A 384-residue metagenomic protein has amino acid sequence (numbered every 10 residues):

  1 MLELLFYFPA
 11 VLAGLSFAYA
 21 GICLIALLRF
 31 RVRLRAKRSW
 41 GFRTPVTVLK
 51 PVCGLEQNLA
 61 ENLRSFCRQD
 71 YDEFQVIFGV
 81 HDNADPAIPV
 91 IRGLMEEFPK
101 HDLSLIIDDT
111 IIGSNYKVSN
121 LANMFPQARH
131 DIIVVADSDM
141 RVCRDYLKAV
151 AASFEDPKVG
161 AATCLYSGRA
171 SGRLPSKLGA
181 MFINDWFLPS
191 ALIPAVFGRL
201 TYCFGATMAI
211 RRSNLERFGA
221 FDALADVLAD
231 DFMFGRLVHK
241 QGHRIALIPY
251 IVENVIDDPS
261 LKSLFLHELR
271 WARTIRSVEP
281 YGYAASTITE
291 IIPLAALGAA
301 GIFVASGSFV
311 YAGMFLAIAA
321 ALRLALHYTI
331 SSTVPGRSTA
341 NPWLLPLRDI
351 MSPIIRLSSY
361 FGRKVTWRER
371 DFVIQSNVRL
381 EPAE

Functional and structural regions predicted by a protein language model:
M1-R64: N-proximal low-complexity "stem/linker" segments adjacent to membrane-targeting elements
E3, V11-A18, I25-R29, W40 (+1 more regions): Membrane-embedded multi-pass helical conduit in multi-pass membrane proteins, especially envelope-biosynthetic
T44-T47, Q75, M233: Cell-envelope/extracellular polymer assembly enzymes that use nucleotide-activated donors
L63-I112: Acidic donor-binding segment of Leloir-type glycosyltransferases
L121, I133: Short aromatic/hydrophobic "clamp" motif used to bind/position activated sugar donors
R129-D131, F204-F218: Conserved nucleotide-sugar donor-binding and metal-coordinating catalytic region shared by glycosyltransferases
D137-R141, F221: The conserved acidic donor/metal-binding loop of glycosyltransferases
F154-F187, S213-E216, F221-Y283, N377: Catalytic donor/gating beta->alpha subdomain of glycosyltransferases that bind UDP-sugars
